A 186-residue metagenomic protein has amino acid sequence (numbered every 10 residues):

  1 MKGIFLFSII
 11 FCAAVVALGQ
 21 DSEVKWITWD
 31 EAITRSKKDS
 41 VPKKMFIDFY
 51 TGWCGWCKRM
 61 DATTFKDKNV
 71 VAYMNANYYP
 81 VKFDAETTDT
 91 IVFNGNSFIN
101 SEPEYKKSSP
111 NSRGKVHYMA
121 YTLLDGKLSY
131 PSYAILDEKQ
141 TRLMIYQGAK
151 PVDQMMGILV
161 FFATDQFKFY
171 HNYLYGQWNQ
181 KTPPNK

Functional and structural regions predicted by a protein language model:
M1-D21: Bacterial Sec-dependent N-terminal signal peptides
Q20-V24, K37, L123-K127, D137-K186: Non-globular targeting/processing and membrane-anchoring segments
K25-M45, M74: A short beta-strand-turn-helix
I33, K68-V71, N75-S132, L136-M144 (+2 more regions): Thioredoxin-like thiol-disulfide oxidoreductase module
S40-G55, P80: Short active-site neighborhood of thiol/selenol oxidoreductases, capturing the structured segment around
K58-A62: Detector for the c-type heme attachment site
F65: Serine-hydrolase catalytic core recognition
